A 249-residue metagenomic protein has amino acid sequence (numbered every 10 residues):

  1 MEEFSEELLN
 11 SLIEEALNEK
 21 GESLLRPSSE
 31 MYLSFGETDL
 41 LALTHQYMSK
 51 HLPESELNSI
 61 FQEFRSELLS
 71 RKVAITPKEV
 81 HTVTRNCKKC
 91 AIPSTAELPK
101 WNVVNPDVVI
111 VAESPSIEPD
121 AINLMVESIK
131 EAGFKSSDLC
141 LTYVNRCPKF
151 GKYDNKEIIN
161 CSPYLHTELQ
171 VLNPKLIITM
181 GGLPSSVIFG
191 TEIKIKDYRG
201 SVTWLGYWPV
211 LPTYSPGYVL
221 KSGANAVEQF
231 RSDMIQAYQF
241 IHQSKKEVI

Functional and structural regions predicted by a protein language model:
E2-I249: A polyanion-binding, active-site-adjacent surface
